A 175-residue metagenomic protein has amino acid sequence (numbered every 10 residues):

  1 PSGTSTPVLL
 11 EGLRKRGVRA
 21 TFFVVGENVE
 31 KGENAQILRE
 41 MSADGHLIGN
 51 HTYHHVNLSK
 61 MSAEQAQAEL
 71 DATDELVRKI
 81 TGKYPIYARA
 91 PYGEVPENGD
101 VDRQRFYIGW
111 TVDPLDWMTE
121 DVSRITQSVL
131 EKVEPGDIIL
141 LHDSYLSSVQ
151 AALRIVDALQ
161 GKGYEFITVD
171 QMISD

Functional and structural regions predicted by a protein language model:
P1-M61, Q65-K79, K83-Y84, V156 (+1 more regions): Active-site beta->alpha N-cap acidic-glycine motif
P1-S2, E27, Y53, G93 (+2 more regions): Solvent-exposed coil/turn segments that connect beta secondary-structure elements in extracytoplasmic/periplasmic
P1-T4, H46-N50, E75-V77, R103-D116 (+1 more regions): Short, Lys/Arg-enriched charge-dense amphipathic segments
P7, E11-A20, P135-D175: Terminal accessory/targeting
A20-V24, L47-T52, P85-R89, F106-T111 (+2 more regions): Structural recognition of the beta-strand scaffold that forms the well-ordered cores of secreted hydrolase catalytic
E33, V56-K83, E94-P135, S148-R154: Alpha-helical scaffold elements lining the catalytic groove of polysaccharide deacetylases
Y92-V95, M172: Short, polar loop motifs at secondary-structure junctions
